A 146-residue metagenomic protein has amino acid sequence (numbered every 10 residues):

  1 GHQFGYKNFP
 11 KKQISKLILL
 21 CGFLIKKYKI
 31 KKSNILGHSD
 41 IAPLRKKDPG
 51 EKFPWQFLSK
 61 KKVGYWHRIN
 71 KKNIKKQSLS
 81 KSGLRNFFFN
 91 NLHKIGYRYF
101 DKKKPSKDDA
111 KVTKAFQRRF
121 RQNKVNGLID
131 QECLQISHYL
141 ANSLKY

Functional and structural regions predicted by a protein language model:
H2-G5, I41-L44: Solvent-exposed loop/turn segments at secondary-structure junctions within structured extracellular/periplasmic domains
Y6-P10: Active-site oxyanion-binding pockets that recognize sulfate/phosphate
K11-L36, L44-Y146: Cell-envelope/ECM-targeting effectors and their regulatory/trafficking segments
